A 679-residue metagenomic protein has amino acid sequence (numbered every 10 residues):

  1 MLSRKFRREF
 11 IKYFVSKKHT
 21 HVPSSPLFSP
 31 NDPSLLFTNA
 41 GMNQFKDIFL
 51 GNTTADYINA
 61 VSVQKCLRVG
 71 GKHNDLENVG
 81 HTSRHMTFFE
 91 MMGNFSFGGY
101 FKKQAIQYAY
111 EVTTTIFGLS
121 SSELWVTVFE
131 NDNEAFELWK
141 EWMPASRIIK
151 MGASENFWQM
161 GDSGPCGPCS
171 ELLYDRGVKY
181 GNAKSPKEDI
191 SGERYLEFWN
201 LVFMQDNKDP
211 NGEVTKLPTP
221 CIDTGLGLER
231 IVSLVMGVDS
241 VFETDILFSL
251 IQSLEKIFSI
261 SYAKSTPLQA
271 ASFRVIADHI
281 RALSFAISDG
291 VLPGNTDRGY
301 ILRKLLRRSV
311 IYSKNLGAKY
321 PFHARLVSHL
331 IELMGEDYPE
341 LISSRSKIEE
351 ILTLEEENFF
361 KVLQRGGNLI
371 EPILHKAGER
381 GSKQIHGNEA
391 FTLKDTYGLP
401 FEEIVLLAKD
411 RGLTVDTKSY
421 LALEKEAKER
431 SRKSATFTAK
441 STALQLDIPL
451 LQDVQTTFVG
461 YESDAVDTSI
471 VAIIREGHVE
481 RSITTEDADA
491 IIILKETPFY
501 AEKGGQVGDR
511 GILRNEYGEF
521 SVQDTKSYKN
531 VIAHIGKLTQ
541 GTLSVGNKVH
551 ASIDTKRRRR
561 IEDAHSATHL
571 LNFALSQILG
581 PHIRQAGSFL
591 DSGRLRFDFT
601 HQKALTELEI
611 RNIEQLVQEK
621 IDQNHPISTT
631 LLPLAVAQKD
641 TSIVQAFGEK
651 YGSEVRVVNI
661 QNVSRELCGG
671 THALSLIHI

Functional and structural regions predicted by a protein language model:
M1-I677: A glycine- and charged-residue-rich anion-binding loop/surface
